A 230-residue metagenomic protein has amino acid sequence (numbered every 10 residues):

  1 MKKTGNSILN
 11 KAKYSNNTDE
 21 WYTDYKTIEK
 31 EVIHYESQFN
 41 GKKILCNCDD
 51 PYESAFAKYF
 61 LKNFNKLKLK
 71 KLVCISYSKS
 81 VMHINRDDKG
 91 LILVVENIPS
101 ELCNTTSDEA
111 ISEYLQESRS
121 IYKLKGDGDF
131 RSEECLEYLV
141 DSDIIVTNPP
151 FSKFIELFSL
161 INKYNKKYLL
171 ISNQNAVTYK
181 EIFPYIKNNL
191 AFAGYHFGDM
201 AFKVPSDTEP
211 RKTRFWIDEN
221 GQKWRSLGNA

Functional and structural regions predicted by a protein language model:
M1-A230: Class I S-adenosyl-L-methionine-dependent methyltransferase catalytic core
